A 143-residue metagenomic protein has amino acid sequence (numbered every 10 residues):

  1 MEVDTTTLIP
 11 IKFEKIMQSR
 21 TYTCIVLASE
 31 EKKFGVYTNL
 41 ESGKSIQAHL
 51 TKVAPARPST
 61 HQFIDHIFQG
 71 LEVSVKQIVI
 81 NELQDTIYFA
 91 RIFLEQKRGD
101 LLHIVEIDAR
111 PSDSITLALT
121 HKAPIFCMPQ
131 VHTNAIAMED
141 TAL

Functional and structural regions predicted by a protein language model:
M1-L143: Divalent-cation
